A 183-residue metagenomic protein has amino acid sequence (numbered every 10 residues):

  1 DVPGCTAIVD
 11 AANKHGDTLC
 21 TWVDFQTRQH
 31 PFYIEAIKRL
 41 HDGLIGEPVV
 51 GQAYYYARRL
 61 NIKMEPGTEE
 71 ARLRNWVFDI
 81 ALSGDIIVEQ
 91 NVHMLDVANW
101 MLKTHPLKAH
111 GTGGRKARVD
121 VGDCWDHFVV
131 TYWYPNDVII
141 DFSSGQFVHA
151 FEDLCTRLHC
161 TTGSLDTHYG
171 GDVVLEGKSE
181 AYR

Functional and structural regions predicted by a protein language model:
D1-L19: Rossmann-fold NAD(P)-binding glycine/threonine-rich loop
K14-G122, Y132, V148-A150, C155-R157 (+1 more regions): Predominantly a Rossmann-like dinucleotide-binding segment in NAD(P)-dependent oxidoreductases
H93, D126-F128, V138: Short beta-strand or tight-loop elements that sit immediately N-terminal to catalytic metal-binding acidic residues
D120, N136-R183: NAD(P)-dinucleotide binding in Rossmann-like oxidoreductases
